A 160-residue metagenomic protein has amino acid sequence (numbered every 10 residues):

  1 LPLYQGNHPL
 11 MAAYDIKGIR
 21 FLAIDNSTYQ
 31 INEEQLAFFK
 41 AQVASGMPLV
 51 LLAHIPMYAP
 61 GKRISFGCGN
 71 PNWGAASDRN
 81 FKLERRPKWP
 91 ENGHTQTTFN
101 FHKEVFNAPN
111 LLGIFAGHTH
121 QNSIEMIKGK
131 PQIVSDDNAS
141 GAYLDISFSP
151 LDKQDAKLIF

Functional and structural regions predicted by a protein language model:
L1-V50, I64-R85, F101, N107-N110 (+1 more regions): Extended active-site neighborhood of metal-dependent phosphoesterases/phosphodiesterases
D25, P87-T95: Short, surface-exposed loop/turn motifs that are enriched in glycine and acidic residues and include a nearby proline
T28, P56-M57: Short, glycine/serine-rich, charged loops/turns that create anion-binding and catalytic segments at active sites
V43-G46, A53, P90-G93, P109 (+1 more regions): Sec/Tat-exported extracytoplasmic proteins
L52-P56, I114-N122: Histidine-centered catalytic micro-motifs
A59-K62: Short acidic/glycine-rich loop or secondary-structure boundary segments that cap or lie
Q96-H102: Two-metal-ion acidic nuclease core segments, chiefly of the RNase H-like superfamily
K157-F160: Short, solvent-exposed aromatic-acidic interface loops
